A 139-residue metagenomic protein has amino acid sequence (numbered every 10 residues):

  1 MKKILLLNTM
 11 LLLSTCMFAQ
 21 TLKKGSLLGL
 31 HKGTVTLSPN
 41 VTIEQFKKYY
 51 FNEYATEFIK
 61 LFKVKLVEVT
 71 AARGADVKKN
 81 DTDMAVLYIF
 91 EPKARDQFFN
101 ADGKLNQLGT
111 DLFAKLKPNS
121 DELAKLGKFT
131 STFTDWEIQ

Functional and structural regions predicted by a protein language model:
M1-L22: Bacterial Sec-dependent N-terminal signal peptides
L11, E53, D102-L105: Alpha-helix boundary/capping residues
F18-H31, Q139: Sec-dependent signal peptide cleavage junction
S26-T36, A85-Y88: Active-site-flanking beta-strand signature of metal-NTP-handling nucleotidyl enzymes and homologous cyclase-like
T36-E44, K60, P92-A94: Short acidic-aromatic low-complexity motifs
I43-V86: N-terminal, post-signal-peptide region of Sec/Tat-exported proteins
F58-L66, K79-D81, Y88-I138: An amphipathic, aromatic/His-enriched active-site/gating alpha helix that lines ligand/cofactor pockets
